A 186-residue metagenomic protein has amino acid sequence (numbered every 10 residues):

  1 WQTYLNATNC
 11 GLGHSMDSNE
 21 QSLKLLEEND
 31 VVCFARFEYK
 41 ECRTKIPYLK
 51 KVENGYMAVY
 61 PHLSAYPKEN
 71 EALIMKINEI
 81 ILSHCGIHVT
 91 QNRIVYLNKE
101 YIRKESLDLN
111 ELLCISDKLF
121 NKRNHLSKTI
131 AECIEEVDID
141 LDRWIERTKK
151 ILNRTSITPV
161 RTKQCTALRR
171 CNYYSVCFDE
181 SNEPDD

Functional and structural regions predicted by a protein language model:
W1-N54: Metal-dependent nuclease catalytic cores that hydrolyze phosphodiester bonds in DNA/RNA, characterized by
W1-N6, S18-L26, K122-L126, V137-T148: Charged, low-complexity, helix-prone segments enriched in Lys/Glu/Asp/Gln
Q2-T3, K76-I80, Y173, C177: Short, hydrophobic/amphipathic alpha-helical patches that form generic packing surfaces within helical domains
L23-K24, E38-Y39, S83-I87, R161-R169: A general structural signal for short secondary-structure junctions and capping/turn motifs
E28-D30, C133, V137, L152-I157: Short loop/turn hinge sites at secondary-structure boundaries
A35-L141: Nucleic-acid nuclease catalytic cores
E146-D185: Cysteine-cluster motifs in flexible loop/terminal segments that predominantly coordinate metals
